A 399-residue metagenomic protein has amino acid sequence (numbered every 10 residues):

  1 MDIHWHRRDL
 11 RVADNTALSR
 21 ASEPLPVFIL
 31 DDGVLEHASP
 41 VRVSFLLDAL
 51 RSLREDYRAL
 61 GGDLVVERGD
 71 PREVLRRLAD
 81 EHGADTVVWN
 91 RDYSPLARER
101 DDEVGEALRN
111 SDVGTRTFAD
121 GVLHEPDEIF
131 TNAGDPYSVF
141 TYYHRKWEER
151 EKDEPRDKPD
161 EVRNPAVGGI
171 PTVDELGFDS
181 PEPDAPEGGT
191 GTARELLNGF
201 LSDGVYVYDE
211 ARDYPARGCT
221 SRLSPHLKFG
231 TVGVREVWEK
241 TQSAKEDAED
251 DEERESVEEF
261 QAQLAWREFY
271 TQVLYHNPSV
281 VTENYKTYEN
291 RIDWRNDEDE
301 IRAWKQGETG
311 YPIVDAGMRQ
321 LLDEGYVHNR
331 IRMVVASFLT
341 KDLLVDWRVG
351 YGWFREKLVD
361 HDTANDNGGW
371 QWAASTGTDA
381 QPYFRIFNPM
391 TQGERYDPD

Functional and structural regions predicted by a protein language model:
M1-E151, S256, N365-D366: Trp/Phe/Arg-rich N-terminal binding region typifying the photolyase-homology
P40-S44, D184-E187, G191, W304: Charge-dense, low-complexity intrinsically disordered segments
L46, T190, A216, G307-G310: Generic alpha-helical segment signature
G69-E73, R98, D102, R217 (+4 more regions): An alpha-helix initiation/capping motif
Y143-E283, Y396-D399: Glycine/tryptophan-enriched, flexible segments
R222-L227, T231-D399: Active-site-proximal binding-pocket segments
